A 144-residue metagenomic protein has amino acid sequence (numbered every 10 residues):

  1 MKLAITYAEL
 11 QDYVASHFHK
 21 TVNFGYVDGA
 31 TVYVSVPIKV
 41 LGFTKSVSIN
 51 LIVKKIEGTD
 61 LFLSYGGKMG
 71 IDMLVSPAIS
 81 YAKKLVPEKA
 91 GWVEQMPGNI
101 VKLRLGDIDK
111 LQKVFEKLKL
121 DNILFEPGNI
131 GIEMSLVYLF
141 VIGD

Functional and structural regions predicted by a protein language model:
M1-D144: Extracellular/lumenal and peripheral-membrane lipid-interaction modules
